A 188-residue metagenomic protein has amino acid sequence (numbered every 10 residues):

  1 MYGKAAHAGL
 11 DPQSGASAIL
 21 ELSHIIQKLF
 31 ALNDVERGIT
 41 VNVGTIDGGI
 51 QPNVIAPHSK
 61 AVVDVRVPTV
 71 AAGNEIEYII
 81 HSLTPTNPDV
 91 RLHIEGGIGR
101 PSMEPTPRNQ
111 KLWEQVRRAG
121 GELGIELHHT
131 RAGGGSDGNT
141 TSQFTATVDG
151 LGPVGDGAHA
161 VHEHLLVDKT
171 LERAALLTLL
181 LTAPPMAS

Functional and structural regions predicted by a protein language model:
Y2-S188: Metal-dependent amide/peptide-bond hydrolase catalytic core, centered on the "pita-bread" metallohydrolase fold
